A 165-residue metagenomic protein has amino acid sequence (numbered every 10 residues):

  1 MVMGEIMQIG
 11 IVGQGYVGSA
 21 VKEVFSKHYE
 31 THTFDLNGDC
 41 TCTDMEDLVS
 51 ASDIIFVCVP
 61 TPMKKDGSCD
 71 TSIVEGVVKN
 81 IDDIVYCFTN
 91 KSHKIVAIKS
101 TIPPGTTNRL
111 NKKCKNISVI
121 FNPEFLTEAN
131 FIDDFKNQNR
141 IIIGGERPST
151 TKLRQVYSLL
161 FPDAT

Functional and structural regions predicted by a protein language model:
V2-S50: NAD(P)+-binding Rossmann beta1-loop-alpha1 motif at the extreme N-terminus of oxidoreductases
I6, H28-E30, H93, N116 (+1 more regions): A generic structural signal for alpha->beta connector loops
D35, P123, E146: Residues at the C-termini of beta-strands that transition into short coil/loop
C40-D44, E128-I132, K152: Short, charged, surface-exposed secondary-structure boundary motifs
S50-A51, Q138: Alpha-helix C-terminal capping/helix-to-coil transition sites in glycosyltransferase folds
I54, P62-N130: Rossmann-like NAD(P)(H) cofactor-binding subdomain of soluble oxidoreductases
F56-C58, I142: Structural motif
N111-I120, F131-T165: Internal alpha-helical scaffold of NAD(P)-dependent oxidoreductase catalytic cores
